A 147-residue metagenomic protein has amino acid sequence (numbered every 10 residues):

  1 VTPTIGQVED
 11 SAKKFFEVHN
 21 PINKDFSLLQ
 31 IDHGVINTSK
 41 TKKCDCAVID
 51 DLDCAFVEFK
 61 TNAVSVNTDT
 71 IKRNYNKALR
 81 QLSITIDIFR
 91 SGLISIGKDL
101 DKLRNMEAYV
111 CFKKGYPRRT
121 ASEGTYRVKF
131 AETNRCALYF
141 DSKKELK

Functional and structural regions predicted by a protein language model:
V1-S39: Basic, amphipathic N-terminal segments that precede the first structured/catalytic domain
V35-T38, N62-V66, G115-R119: Short acidic, S/G/P-rich loop/turn micro-motifs used as interaction or catalytic elements
N37, A47-I49, D99: Short, charge-rich binding segments
K42: Beta-rich catalytic cores
C46-V48, D53-V64: Conserved catalytic cores of phosphodiester-cleaving nucleases, focusing on short active-site segments
D69-F112: Catalytic cores of nucleic-acid endonucleases
Y109-K147: Short, low-complexity, polybasic intrinsically disordered segments
